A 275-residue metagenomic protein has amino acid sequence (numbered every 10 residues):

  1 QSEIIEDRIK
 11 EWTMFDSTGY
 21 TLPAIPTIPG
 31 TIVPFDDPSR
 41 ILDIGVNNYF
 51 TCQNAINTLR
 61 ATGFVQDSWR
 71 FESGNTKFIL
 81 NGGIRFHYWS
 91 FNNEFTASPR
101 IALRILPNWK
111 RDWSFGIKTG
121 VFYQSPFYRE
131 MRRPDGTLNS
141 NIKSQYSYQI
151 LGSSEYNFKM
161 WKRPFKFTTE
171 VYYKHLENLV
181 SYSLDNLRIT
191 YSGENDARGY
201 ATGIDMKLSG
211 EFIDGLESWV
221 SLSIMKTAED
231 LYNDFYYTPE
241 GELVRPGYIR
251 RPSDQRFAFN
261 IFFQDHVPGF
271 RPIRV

Functional and structural regions predicted by a protein language model:
Q1-K77, T202: Outer-membrane beta-barrel transmembrane domain signature of Gram-negative proteins, especially the mid-to-C-terminal
E3, F50-K174, Q264: Structural signature of Gram-negative outer-membrane beta-barrels, strongest in the C-terminal barrel of TonB-dependent
D7-F15, N92-S98, Y128-D135, L179-R188 (+2 more regions): Outer-membrane beta-barrel translocator domains and adjoining extracellular loop/strand segments of Gram-negative
P38-N48, K77-I84, F127-T137, S181-T190 (+1 more regions): Flexible, solvent-exposed coil segments and beta strand-coil junctions, predominantly the extracellular/periplasmic
N47-N54, R85-S90, P134-N141, I189-N195 (+2 more regions): Extracellular loop and loop/strand-boundary signature of outer-membrane beta-barrel proteins
N54-R60, N92-T96, N141-S147, L187-I189 (+3 more regions): Transmembrane beta-barrel outer-membrane domains
R70-K77, Y173-H175, N195-R274: Gram-negative outer-membrane beta-barrel transporters
N108, S144-E211, S223, A228-E229: Membrane-embedded beta-barrel scaffold of Gram-negative outer-membrane proteins
